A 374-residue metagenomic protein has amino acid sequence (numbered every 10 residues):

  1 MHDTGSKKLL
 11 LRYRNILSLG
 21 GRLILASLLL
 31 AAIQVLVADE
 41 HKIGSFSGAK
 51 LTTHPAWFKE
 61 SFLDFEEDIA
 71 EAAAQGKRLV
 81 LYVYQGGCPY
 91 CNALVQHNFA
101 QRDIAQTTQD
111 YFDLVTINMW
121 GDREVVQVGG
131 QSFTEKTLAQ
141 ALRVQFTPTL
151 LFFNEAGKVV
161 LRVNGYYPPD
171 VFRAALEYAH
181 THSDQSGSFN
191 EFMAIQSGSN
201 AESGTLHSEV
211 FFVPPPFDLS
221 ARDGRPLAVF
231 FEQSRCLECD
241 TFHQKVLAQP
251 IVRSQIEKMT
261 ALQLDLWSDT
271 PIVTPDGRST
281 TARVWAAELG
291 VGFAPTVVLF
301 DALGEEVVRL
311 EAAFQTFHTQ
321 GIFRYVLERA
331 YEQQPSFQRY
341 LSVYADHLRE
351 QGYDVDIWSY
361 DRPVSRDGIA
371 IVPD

Functional and structural regions predicted by a protein language model:
M1-S18: N-terminal secretory signal peptides that target proteins for export/translocation
T4, L19-G21, I43, S47: Feature targets compositionally biased, intrinsically disordered low-complexity regions with long contiguous runs
G5-L10, Q34, H41-I43: N-terminal intrinsically disordered, low-complexity tails enriched in polar/charged
G20-A32: Bacterial N-terminal signal peptides
L36-L79, G86-R102, Q106, M119-A141 (+3 more regions): Proteins that catalyze or organize thiol-disulfide redox chemistry and the adjacent proteostasis machinery handling
D113-V115, T260-L262: A fold-wide structural signal in alpha/beta-hydrolase
F146: Extracellular C-type lectin-like domains
